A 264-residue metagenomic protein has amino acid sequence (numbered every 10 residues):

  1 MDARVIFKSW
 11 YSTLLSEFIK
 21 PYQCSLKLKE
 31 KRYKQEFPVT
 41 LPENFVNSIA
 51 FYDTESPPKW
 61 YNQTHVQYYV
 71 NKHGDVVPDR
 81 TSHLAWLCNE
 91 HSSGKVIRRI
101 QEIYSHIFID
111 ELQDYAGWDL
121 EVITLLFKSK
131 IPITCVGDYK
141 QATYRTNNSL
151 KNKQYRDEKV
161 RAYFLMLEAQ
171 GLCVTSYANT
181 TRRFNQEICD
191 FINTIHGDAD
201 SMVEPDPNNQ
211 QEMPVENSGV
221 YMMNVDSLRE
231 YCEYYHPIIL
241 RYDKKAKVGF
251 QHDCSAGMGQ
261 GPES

Functional and structural regions predicted by a protein language model:
M1-S264: The feature marks helicase ATPase cores and/or their adjacent C-terminal helical subdomains in SF1/SF2/AAA+ helicases
